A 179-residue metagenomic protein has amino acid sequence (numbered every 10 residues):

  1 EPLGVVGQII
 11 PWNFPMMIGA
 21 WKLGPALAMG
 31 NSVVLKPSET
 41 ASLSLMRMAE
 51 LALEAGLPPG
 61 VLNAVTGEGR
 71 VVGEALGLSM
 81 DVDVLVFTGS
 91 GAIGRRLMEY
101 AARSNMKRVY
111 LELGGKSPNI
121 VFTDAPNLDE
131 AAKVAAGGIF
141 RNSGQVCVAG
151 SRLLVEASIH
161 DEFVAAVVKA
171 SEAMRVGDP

Functional and structural regions predicted by a protein language model:
E1-E130: Rossmann-like NAD(P) dinucleotide-binding subdomain of oxidoreductase/dehydrogenase enzymes
V84, A92-P179: ALDH superfamily catalytic-core signature
